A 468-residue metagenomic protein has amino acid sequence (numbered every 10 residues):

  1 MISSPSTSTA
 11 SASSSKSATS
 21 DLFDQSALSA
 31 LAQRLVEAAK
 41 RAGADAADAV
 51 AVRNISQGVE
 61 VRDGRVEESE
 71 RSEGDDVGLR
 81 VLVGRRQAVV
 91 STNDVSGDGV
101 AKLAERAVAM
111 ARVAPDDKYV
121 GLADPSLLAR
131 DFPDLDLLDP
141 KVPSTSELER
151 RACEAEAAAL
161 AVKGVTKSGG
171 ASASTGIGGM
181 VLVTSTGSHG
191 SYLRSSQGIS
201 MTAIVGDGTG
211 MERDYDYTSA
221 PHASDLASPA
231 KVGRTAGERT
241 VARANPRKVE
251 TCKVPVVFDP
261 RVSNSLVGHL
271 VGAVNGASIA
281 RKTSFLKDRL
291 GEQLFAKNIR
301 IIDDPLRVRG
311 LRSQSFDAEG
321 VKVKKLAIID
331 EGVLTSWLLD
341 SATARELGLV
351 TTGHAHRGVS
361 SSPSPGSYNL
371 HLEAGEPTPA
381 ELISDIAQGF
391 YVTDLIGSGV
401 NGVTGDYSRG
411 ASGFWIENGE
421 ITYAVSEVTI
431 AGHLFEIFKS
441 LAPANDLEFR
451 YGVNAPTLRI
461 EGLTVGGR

Functional and structural regions predicted by a protein language model:
M1-R468: N-terminal small-residue-enriched
